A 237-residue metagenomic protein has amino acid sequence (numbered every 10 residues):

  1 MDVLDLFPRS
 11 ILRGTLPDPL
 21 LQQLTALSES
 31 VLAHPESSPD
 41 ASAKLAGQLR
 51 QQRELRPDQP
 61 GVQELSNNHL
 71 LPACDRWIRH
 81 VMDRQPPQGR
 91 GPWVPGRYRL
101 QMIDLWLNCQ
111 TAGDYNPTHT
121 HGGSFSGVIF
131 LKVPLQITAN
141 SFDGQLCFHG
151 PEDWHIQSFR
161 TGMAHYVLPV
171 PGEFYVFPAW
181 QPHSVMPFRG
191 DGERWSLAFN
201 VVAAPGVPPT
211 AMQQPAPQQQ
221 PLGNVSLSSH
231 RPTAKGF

Functional and structural regions predicted by a protein language model:
M1-P95, Y115: Non-heme Fe(II)/2-oxoglutarate
F7-I11, S124, R194: Short hydrophobic/aromatic beta-strand or adjacent loop that forms the aromatic wall/cage of a ligand/substrate-binding
D18, E152, Q181: A broadly conserved detector of short glycine/acidic/proline-rich loop/turn motifs that flank catalytic sites and bind
L32-P35, P39, K44, L105-C109 (+1 more regions): Extended, compositionally biased low-complexity polar/Lys-Gly-rich tracts and adjacent boundary/linker regions are
L55, L146, V185: Short clusters of hydrophobic/aromatic residues that line enzyme substrate/ligand-binding pockets
Q63, T120, G190: Aromatic-acidic/polar surface patches that form glycan- and anion
G96-V176, A203: Catalytic core of non-heme Fe(II) oxygenases with the double-stranded beta-helix
I156-F237: Catalytic core of Fe(II)/2-oxoglutarate
